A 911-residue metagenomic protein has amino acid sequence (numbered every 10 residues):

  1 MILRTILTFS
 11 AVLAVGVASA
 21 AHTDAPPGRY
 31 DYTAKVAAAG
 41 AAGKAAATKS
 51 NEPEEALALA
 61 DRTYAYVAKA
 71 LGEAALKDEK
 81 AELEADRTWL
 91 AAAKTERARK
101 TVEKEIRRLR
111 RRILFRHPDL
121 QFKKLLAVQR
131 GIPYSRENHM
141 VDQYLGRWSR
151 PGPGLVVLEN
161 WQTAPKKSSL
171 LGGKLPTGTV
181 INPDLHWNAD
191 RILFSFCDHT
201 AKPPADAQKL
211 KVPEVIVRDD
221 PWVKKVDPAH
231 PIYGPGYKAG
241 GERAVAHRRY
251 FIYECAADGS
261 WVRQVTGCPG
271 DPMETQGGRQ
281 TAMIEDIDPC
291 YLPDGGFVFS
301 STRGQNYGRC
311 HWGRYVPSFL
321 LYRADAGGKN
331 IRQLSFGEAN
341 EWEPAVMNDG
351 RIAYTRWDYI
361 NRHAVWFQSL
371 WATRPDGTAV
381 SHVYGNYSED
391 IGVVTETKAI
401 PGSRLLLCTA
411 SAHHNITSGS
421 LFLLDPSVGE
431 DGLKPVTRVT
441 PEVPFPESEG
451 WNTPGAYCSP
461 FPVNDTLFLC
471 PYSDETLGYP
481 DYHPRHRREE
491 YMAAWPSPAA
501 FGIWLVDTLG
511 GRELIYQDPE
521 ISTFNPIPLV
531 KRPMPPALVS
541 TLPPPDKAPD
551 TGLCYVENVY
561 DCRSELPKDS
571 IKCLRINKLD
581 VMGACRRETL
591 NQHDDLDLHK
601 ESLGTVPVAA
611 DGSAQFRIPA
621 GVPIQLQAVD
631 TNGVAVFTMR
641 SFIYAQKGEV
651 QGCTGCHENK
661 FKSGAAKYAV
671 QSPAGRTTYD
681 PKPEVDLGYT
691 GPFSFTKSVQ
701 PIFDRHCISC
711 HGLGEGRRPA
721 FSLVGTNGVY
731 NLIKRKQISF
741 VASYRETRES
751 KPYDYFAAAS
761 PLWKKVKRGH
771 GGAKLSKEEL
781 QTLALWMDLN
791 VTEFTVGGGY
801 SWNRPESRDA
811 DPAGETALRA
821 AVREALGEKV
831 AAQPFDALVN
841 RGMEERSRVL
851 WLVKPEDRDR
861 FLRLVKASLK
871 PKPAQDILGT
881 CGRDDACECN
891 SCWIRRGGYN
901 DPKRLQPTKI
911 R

Functional and structural regions predicted by a protein language model:
A21-K44, T48-N51, R62, L83-R108 (+10 more regions): Aromatic- and Gly/Pro-enriched helix-to-coil junctions and flexible linker segments
L120-Q121, W187-N188, L292-D294, M347-D349 (+3 more regions): Residue-level detector of Asp-centered blade-edge/turn motifs that repeat once per structural unit in beta-propeller
Q121, P151, T179-I181, N188 (+11 more regions): Beta-rich catalytic cores
K123, A127-R150, S195-F251, T275-G277 (+5 more regions): Short, conserved, GDST-rich strand-edge loop motifs in beta-rich repeat architectures
L126, D184, C290, S335 (+5 more regions): Conserved beta-strand position repeated across blades of beta-propeller domains
G154-V156, F251-Y253, L320-Y322, S369-W371 (+2 more regions): A short loop-to-beta-strand structural motif that recurs across blades of beta-propeller domains
T163-G178, A257-M283, D325-A339, R374-V393 (+3 more regions): Multi-bladed beta-propeller domains
T355, T395-W504: Loop/turn-rich, solvent-exposed surfaces of beta-rich toroidal or solenoidal domains
